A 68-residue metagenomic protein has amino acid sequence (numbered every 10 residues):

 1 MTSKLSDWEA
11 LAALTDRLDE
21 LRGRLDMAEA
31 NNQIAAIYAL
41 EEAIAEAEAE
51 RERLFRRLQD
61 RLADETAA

Functional and structural regions predicted by a protein language model:
M1-D19, E42: Short, charge/polar-rich alpha-helical segments
M1-K4, L62-A68: Short intrinsically disordered terminal tails
T2-L5, N31, A35: Short coil/turn segments at secondary-structure junctions
W8, I34-E46: Short, charged, amphipathic alpha-helical segments
L14, L18-A28, A47, L54: Non-transmembrane amphipathic alpha-helical segments
A45-A63: Amphipathic alpha-helical coiled-coil segments
